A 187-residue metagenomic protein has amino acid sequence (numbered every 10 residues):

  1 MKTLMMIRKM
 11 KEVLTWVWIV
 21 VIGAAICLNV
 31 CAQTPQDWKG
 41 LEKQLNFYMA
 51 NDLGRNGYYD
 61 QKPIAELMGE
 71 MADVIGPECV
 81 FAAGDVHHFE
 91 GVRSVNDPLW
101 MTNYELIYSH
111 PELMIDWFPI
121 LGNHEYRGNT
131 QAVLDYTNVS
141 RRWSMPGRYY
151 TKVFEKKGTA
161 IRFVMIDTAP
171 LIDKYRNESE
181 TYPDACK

Functional and structural regions predicted by a protein language model:
M1-V13: N-terminal secretory signal peptides that target proteins for export/translocation
W16-C27: Bacterial N-terminal signal peptides
G23-A24, I64, D97, S179: Hydrophobic alpha-helical membrane context
C31-P98: N-terminal active-site segment of His-dependent metallophosphoesterases
L41-Q44, H88-K187: Extended active-site neighborhood of metal-dependent phosphoesterases/phosphodiesterases
